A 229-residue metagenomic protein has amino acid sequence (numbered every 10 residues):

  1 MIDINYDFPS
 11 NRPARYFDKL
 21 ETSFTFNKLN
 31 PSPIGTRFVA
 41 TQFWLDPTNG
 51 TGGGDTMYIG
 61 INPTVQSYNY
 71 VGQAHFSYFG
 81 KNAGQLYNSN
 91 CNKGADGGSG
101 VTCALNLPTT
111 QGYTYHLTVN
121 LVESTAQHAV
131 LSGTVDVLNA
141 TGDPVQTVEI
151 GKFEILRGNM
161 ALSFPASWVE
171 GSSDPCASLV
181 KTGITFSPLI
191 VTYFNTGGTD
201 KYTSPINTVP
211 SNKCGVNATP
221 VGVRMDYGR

Functional and structural regions predicted by a protein language model:
M1-N88, V101-A104, N195-T203, P210-V216 (+1 more regions): Secretory/extracellular carbohydrate-interaction modules and structurally similar beta-sandwich "look-alikes"
A14, Y68, T125-Q127, N159: A generic structural signal for short, solvent-exposed coil/turn residues that cap or connect secondary-structure
F17, G112-T114, H128: Extracellular Ig-like/FN3 beta-sandwich strand-entry sites
E21-T25, T114-N120, S132-T134: Residues within well-ordered beta-strands of beta-sheet-rich folds
F24-K28, L121-E123, V137, G171: Short beta-strand segments enriched in hydrophobic/aromatic residues within well-folded beta-rich domains
Y78-N82, K93-G97, Y115-L117, L179-V191: Aromatic-enriched hydrophobic runs in primary sequence
S89-H116, S124: Short, aromatic/His-centered strand-loop micro-motif at the edge of beta-sheets
Q127-R229: Aromatic sugar-binding interfaces of carbohydrate-active proteins
